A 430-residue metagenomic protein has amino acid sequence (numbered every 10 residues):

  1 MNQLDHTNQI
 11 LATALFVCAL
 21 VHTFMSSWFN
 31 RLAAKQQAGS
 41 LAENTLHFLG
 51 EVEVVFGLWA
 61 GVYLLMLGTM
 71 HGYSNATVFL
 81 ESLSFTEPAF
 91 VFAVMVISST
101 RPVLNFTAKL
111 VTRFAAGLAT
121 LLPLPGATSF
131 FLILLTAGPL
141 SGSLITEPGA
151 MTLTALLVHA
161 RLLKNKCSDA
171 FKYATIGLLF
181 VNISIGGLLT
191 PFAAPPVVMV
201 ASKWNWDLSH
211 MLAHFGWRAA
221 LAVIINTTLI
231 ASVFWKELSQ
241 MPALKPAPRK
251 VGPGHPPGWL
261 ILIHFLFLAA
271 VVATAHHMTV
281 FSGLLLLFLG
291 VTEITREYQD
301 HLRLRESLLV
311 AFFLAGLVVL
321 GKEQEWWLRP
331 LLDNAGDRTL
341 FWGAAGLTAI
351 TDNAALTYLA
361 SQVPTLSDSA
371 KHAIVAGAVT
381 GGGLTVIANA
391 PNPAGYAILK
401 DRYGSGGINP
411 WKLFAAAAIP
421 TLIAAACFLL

Functional and structural regions predicted by a protein language model:
M1-L11, T45-E53, S74-A89, L208-R218 (+4 more regions): Interfacial loop-to-helix junctions that mark the boundaries of transmembrane helices in multi-pass membrane
N8-K35, K109, G177, L189-T190 (+2 more regions): Juxtamembrane and boundary regions of transmembrane helices in multi-pass small-molecule transporters and channels
L11-R31, E51-T69, S84-S98, L153 (+4 more regions): Hydrophobic mid-bilayer segments of alpha-helices in multi-pass membrane transport proteins, especially secondary
L46-L132: Low-complexity, highly charged intrinsically disordered N-terminal segments that act as targeting/localization
M70-L80, L104-A108, H264-D368: Transmembrane helical segments that form the transport core of multi-pass membrane transport proteins
V96-L104, L122-G126, A137-G149, V181-T190 (+2 more regions): Helix-loop-helix module between adjacent transmembrane segments
T128-I185, M199, Y358-A376, I398-T421 (+1 more regions): Hydrophobic transmembrane alpha-helices that form the pore/transport pathway of multi-pass ion and small-solute
I225-A275, F281-L284: Long, contiguous bundles of hydrophobic transmembrane helices that form the permeation core of multi-pass
